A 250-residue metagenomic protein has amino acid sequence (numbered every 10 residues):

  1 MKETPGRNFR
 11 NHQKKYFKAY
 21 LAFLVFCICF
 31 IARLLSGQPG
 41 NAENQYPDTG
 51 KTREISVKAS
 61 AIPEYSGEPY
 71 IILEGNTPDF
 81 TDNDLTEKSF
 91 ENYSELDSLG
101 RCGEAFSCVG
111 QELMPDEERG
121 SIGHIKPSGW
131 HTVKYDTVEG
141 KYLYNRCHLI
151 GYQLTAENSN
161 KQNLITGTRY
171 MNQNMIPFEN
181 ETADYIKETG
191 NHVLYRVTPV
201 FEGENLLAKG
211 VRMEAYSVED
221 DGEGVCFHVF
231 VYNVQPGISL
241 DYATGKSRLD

Functional and structural regions predicted by a protein language model:
M1-F17: N-terminal Lys/Arg-rich, disordered targeting/topogenic segments
P5-G6, L21, N41: Intrinsically disordered, low-complexity segments enriched in glycine/proline and serine/threonine
K15-Y16, N41, G151: Intrinsic structural disorder/low-complexity segments
A19-L34: Hydrophobic membrane-insertion alpha-helices, especially the h-region of bacterial N-terminal signal peptides
G37-S89: N-terminal, intrinsically disordered, polar/charged segments of Gram-positive cell-envelope systems that serve as
F80, D84-D250: Domain-level detector of nuclease and nuclease-like folds in predominantly extracellular/periplasmic contexts
